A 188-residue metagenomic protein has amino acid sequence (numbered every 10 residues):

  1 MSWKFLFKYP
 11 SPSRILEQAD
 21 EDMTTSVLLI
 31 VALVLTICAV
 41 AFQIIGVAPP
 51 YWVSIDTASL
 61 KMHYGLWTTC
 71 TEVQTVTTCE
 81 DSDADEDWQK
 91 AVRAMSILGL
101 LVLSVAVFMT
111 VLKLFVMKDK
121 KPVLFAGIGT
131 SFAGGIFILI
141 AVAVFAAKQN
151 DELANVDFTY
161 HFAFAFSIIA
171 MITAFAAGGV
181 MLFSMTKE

Functional and structural regions predicted by a protein language model:
S2-F5, D22, G65: Coil-to-alpha-helix initiation sites in intrinsically disordered, low-complexity, charged segments
S2-L16: Non-transmembrane, juxtamembrane loop and terminal tail segments of multi-pass eukaryotic membrane proteins
I15-V53, Q89-K148, F164-E188: Signature of small four-pass
L16, I45-R93: A surface-exposed beta-alpha-beta supersecondary segment
L60, K120, N155-V156: Juxtamembrane helix-loop transition sites at the ends of transmembrane segments in multi-pass membrane proteins
T75-E80, A84-D87, A146-F164: Interfacial non-cytosolic loop connecting adjacent transmembrane helices
